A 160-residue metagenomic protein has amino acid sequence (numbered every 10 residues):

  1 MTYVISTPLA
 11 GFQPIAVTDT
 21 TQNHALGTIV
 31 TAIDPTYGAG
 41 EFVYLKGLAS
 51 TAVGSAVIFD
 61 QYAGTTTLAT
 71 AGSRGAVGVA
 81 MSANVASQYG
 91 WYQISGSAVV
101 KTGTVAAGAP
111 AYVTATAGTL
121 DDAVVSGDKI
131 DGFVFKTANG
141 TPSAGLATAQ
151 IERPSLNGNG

Functional and structural regions predicted by a protein language model:
M1-G160: Glycine-anchored, exposed beta-strand/edge motif detector
